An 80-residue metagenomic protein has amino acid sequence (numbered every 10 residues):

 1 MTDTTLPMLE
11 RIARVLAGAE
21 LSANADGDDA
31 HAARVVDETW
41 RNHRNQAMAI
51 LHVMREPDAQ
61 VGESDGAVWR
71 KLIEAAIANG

Functional and structural regions predicted by a protein language model:
D3-A32, A49-W69, I77-G80: Amphipathic alpha-helical oligomerization segments
R41-A47: Extracellular interaction modules
